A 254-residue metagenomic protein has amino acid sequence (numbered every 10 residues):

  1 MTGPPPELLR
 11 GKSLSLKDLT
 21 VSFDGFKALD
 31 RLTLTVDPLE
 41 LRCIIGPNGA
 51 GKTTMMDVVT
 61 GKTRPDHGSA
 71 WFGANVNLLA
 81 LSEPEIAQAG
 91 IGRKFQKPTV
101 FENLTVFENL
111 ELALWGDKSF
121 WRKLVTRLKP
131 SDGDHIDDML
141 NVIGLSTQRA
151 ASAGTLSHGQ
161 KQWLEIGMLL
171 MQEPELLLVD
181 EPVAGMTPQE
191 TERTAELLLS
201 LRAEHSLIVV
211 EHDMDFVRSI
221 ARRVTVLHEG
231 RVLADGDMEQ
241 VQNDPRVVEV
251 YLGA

Functional and structural regions predicted by a protein language model:
L14-L16, L29, V36: Conserved structural motif at the start of ABC-family nucleotide-binding domains
I45-P47: The feature captures the beta-strand-to-loop junction immediately N-terminal to the Walker
T60: Helix-to-loop junction immediately C-terminal to a conserved catalytic motif
S69-A89, L128: ABC ATPase NBD Q-loop/coupling interface
K123-Q148, E175, E196: Conserved ABC ATPase "signature" region
L177-E181: Catalytic Walker B motif of ABC-type/P-loop ATPase nucleotide-binding domains
T191-A203: Helical segment within the ABC ATPase nucleotide-binding domain
